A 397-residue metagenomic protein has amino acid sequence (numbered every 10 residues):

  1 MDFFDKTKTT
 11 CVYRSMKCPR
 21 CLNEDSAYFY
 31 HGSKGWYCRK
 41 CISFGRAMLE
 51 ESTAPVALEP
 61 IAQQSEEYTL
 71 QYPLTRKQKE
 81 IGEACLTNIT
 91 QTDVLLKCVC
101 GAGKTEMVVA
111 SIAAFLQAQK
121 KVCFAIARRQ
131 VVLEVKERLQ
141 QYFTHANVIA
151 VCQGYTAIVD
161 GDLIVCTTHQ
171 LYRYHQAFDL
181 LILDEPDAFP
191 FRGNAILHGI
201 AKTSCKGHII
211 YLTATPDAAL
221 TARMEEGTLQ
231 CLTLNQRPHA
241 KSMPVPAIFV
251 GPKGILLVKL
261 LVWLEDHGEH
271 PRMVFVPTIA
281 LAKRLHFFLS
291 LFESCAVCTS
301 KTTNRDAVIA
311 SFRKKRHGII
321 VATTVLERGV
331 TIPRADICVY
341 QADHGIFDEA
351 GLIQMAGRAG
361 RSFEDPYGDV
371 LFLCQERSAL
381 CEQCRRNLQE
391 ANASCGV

Functional and structural regions predicted by a protein language model:
T10-P60: Interdomain "pre-motor" coupling segment immediately N-terminal to P-loop NTPase/helicase cores
L70-T92: N-terminal pre-P-loop "Q-motif" helix
V94, T228-C295: Conserved interdomain linker/interface between the two RecA-like ATPase lobes of SF2 helicase motors
K97-T105, F115, K120-V135, W263-L289: Conserved strand-helix element at the start of the C-terminal RecA-like helicase core
L133, A146-D160, A296-T323: Conserved helicase ATPase core of P-loop NTP-dependent helicases/translocases
Q176-I248, K259: Post-DEXD/H (motif II) to motif III coupling segment of the RecA-like Helicase ATP-binding lobe
E185-A188, R313-G318, T324-P366, C374-A379: Conserved RecA-like helicase motor core of SF1/SF2 enzymes
K206-A219, R358-C384: Conserved segment of the helicase C-terminal RecA-like domain
